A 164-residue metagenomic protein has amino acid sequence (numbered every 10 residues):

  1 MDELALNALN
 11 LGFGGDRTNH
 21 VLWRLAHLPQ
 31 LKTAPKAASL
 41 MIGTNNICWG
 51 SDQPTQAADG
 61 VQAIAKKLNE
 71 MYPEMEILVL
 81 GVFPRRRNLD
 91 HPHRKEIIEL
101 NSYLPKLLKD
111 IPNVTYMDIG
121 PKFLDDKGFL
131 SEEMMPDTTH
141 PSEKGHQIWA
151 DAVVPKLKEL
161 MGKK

Functional and structural regions predicted by a protein language model:
M1-E70, P84-S102: Conserved SGNH/GDSL esterase-like catalytic core that processes O-acyl groups on lipids and polysaccharides
L9-G12, L40, L78, D125 (+1 more regions): Generic detector of intrinsically disordered, low-complexity, polar/charged segments
Y72-M75: A short helix->loop->beta-strand "cap" motif at the edges of active sites that frequently abuts
L78-P84: A short beta-strand-loop-alpha-helix capping motif that often carries His-Thr
P84-K164: Catalytic His-Asp segment of secreted/periplasmic serine-dependent ester chemistry enzymes
